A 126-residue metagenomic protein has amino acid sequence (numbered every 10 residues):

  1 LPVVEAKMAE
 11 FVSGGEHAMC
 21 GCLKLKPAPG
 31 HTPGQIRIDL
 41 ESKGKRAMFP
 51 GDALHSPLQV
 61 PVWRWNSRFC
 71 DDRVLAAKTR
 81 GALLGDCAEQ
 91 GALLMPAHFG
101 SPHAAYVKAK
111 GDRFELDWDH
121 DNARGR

Functional and structural regions predicted by a protein language model:
L1-G14, I36, A53, P57-R64: Active-site-proximal loop/helix segment associated with metal-binding centers of metalloenzymes
L1-P27, L75-G91: Metallo-beta-lactamase
L23-P29, M48-D52: Active-site-proximal beta-strand elements of phosphoester/diester hydrolases
K26-P27, I36, P102: A short, hydrophobic/aromatic-rich structural module that often spans a beta strand with its adjoining loop
H31-Q35, H98: Histidine-centered divalent metal-coordination motifs
R37-E41: C-terminal accessory segment of soluble enzyme catalytic cores
K43-R126: Cap/insert and terminal regions of metallo-dependent hydrolase folds
